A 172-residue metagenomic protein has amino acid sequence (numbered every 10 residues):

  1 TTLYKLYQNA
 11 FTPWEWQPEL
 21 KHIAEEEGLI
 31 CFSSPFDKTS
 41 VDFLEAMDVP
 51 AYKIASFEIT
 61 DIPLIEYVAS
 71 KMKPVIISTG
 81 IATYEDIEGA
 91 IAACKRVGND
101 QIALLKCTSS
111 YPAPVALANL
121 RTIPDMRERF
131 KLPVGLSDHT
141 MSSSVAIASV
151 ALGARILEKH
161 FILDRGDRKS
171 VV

Functional and structural regions predicted by a protein language model:
T1-V172: Catalytic cores and adjacent flexible loops of soluble metabolic enzymes that perform enolate/carbanion chemistry on
